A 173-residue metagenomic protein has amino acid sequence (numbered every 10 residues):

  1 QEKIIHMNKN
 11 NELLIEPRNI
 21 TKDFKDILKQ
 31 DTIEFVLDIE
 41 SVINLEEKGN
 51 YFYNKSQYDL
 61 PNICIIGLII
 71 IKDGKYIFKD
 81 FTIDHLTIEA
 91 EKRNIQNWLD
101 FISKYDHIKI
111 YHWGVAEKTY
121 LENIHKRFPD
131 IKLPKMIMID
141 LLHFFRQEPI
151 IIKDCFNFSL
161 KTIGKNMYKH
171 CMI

Functional and structural regions predicted by a protein language model:
Q1-I33, L37-I39: N-terminal accessory regions of nucleic-acid-interacting proteins
I15-I20, G49-N50, R93, E122 (+1 more regions): Short amphipathic alpha-helical surface micro-motifs
I20-D26, Y53-Q57, N97-D100: Generic recognition of flexible, low-complexity loop/linker segments
T21-F24, K55, G67, H125-K132: Intrinsically disordered, low-complexity boundary segments flanking structured domains
K29-T32, N62, S103-H107: Short, well-ordered loop/turn elements at secondary-structure boundaries
I33, I39-R93: Metal-dependent catalytic core segments for phosphate chemistry
I70, F78-I173: Conserved DEDDh/DEDDy metal-dependent 3′-5′ exonuclease domain
